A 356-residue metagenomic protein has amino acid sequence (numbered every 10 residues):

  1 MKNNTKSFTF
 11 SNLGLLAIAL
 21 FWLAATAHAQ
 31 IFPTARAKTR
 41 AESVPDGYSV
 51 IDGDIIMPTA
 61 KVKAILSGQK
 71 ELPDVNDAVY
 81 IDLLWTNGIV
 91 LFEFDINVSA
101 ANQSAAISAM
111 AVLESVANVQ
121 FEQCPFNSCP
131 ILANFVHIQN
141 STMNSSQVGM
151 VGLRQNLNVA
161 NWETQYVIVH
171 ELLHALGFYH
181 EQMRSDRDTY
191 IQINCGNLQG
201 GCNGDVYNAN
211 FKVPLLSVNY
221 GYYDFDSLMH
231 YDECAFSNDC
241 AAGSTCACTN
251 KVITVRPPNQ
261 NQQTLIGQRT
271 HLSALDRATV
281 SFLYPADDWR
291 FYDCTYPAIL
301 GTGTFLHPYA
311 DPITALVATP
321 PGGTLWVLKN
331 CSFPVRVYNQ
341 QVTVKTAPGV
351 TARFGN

Functional and structural regions predicted by a protein language model:
K2-L15: Bacterial N-terminal signal peptides that target proteins for export
G14-A24: Bacterial N-terminal signal peptides
H28-W289, Y309: Zinc-dependent metalloendopeptidases
L91, A286-T314, A318, T343-G355: Right-handed parallel beta-helix/beta-solenoid
E93-N97, T295-P297, N330: Short strand-loop junctions, especially beta-strand C-caps/beta-turns that link beta-sheets to coils or alpha-helices
F121, V136-I138, L157, Y292 (+3 more regions): Hydrophobic beta-strand residues in large extracellular and virion-surface proteins
P321-N356: N-terminal extracellular ligand-recognition/capping segment immediately after the signal peptide
